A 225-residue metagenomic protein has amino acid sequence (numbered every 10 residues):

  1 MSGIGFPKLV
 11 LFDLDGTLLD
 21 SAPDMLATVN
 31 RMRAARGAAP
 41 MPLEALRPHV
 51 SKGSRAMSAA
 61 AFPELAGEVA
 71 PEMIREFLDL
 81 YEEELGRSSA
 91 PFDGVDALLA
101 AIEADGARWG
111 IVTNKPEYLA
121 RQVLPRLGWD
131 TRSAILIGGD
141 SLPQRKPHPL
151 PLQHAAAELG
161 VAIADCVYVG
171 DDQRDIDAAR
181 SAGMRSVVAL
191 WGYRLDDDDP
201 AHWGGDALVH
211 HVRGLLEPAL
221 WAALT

Functional and structural regions predicted by a protein language model:
M1-K8, E44, E103, E117 (+1 more regions): Asp-based, Mg2+/Mn2+-dependent phosphohydrolase catalytic module
G3-A97, E103-D105, Y118, R126-D130: N-terminal helical cap/lid subdomain that shapes the substrate entry/recognition surface in HAD-like hydrolases
T17, K52-S54, V95, I111 (+3 more regions): Gly/Ser/Thr-rich helix-start
L18, G86-R87, R108-W109, D140 (+1 more regions): A generic structural signal for short
A39, R108, R185: Residue-level detector of anion-binding/catalytic polar loops
G94-L98, P151-H154: Well-ordered alpha-helical segments embedded in enzymatic catalytic cores
